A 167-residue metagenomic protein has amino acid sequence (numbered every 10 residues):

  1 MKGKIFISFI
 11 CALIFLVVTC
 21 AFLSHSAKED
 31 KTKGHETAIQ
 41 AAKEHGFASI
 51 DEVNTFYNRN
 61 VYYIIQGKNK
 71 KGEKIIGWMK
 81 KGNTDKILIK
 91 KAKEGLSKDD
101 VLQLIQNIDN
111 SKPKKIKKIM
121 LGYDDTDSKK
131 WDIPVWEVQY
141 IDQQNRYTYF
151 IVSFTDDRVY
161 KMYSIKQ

Functional and structural regions predicted by a protein language model:
K4-L23: Hydrophobic membrane-insertion alpha-helices, especially the h-region of bacterial N-terminal signal peptides
A12-V17, I39-A41, I76-K81: Short amphipathic alpha-helical segments, especially helix-boundary/capping motifs
F22-V53, I89-K130: Short, non-transmembrane alpha-helical segments in secretory-pathway proteins
E44-G46, T55-Y57, Y140-Q144: Short, solvent-exposed secondary-structure boundary motifs
D51-L96: Extracytoplasmic/periplasmic/luminal assembly and interaction segments in envelope/secretory/respiratory proteins
V61-G67, G72-M79, D100-Y163: Conserved histidines in hydrophobic membrane contexts and catalytic metal-binding motifs
K166-Q167: A short acidic/small-residue loop/turn micro-motif
